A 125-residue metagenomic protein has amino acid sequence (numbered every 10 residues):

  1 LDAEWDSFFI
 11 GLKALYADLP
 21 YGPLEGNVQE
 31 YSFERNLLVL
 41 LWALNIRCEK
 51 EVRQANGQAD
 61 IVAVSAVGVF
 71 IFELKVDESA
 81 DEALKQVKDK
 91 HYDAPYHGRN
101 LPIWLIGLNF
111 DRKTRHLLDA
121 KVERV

Functional and structural regions predicted by a protein language model:
L1-A80, D89, H116-L117, K121-V125: Extended alpha-helical interface modules used as scaffolds for assembling large macromolecular complexes
L38-A43, V87-I106: Metal-dependent nuclease catalytic cores in nucleic-acid-processing enzymes, especially RNase H-like/related
P95, R99-V125: Domain-level recognition of nuclease-like catalytic cores that cleave nucleotide substrates
